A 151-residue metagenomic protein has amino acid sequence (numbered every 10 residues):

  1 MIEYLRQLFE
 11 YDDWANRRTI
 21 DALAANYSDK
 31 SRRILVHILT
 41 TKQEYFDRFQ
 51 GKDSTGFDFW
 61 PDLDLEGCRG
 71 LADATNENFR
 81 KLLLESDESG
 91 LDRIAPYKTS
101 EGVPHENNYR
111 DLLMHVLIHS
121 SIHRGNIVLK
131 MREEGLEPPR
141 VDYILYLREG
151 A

Functional and structural regions predicted by a protein language model:
R6-P61, S100-A151: Short, contiguous alpha-helical
S54-A95: Helix-adjacent hinge/juxtasegments
